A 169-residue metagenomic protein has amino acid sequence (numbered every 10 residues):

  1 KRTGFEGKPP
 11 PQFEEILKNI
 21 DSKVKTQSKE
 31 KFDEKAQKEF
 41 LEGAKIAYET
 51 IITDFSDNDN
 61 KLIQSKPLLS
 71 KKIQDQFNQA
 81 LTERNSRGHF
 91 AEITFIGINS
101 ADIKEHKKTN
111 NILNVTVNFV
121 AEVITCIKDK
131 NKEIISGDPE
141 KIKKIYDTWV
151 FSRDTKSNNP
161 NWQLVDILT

Functional and structural regions predicted by a protein language model:
K1, N110-P160, L168-T169: Exposed beta-sheet edge and beta->alpha loop/turn motif
K1-G7: Membrane-interface amphipathic/juxtamembrane segments adjacent to transmembrane helices
G7-I96: Core segments of small alpha/beta cavity-forming domains
P10, E14-K18, H89-D129: Surface-exposed, charged secondary-structure patches
K35, E39-E42, K72, I98 (+3 more regions): Charged, alpha-helix-enriched surfaces in structured cytosolic catalytic cores of large nucleotide-utilizing machines
D75-E83, K104-L113, T148: Short, charged low-complexity intrinsically disordered segments located at boundaries of structured domains
